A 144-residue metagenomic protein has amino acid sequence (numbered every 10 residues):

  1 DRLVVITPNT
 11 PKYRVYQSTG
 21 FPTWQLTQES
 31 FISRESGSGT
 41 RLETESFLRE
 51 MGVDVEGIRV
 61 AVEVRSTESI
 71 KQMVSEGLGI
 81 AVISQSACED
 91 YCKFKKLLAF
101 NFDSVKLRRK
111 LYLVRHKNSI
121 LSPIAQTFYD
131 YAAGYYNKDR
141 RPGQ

Functional and structural regions predicted by a protein language model:
D1-S36: Flexible hinge/capping segments at coil-to-helix
R2-I6, S30, I80, L98 (+1 more regions): Residues embedded in well-ordered beta-strands
R14-Q17, S30-G52, S122-P123, K138-D139 (+1 more regions): Secondary-structure junction motif
W24, K71-Q72, Q126: Alpha-helical segments flanking ligand/cofactor-binding loops in enzyme cores
S38-G39, E68-S69, A87, S119-I120: Short alpha-helical
S46-R49, V53-F100: Hydrophobic hinge/microswitch elements
L98-P142: A late-sequence structural motif
